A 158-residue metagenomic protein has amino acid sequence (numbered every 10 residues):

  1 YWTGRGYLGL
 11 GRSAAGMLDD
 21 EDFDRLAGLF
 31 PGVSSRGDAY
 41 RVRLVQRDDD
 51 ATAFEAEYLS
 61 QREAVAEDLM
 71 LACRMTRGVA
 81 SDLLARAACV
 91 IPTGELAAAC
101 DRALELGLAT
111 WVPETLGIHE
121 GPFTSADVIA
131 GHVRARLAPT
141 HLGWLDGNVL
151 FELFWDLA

Functional and structural regions predicted by a protein language model:
Y1-V90, L157: C-terminal scaffold of the Radical SAM
R12, P113, H141: Pocket-edge structural micro-motifs
E63, C73, D101-L104, I129-G131: A structural signal for short secondary-structure junctions
E63-M70, A97, W144-N148: Non-catalytic, well-ordered alpha-helical scaffold segments
S81-D82, G94-E95, V112: Extended hydrophobic-aromatic, low-complexity segments
C89-G107: Short amphipathic alpha-helical interaction segments
L104-R134: A short, conserved structural fragment
D127-A158: Short, amphipathic alpha-helical interaction segments positioned at domain boundaries
